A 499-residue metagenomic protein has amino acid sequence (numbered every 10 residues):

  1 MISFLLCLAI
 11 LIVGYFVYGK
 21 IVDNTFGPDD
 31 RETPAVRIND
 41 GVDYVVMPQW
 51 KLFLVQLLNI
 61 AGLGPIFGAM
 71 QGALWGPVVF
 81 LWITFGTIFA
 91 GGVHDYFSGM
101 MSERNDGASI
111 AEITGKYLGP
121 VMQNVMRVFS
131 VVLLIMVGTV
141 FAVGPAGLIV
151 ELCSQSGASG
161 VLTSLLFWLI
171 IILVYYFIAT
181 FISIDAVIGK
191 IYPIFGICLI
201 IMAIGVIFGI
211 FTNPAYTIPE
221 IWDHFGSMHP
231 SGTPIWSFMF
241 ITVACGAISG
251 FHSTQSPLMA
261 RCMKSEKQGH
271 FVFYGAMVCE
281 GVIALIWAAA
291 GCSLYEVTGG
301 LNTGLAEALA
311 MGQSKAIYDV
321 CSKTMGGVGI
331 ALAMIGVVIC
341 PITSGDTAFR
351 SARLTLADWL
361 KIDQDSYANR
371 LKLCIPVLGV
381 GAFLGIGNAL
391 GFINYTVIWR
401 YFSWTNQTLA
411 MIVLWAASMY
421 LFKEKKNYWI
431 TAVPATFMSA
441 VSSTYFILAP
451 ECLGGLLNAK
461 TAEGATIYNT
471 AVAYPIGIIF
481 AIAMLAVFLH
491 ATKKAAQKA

Functional and structural regions predicted by a protein language model:
M1-G19, G72-S102, A111, I330 (+1 more regions): Extracellular loop-to-transmembrane helix junctions
A9-G27, F129, P145-I149, L165-T212 (+2 more regions): Membrane-interface loop-to-helix entry segments
I10-I66, Q268: Membrane-interface "cap" regions at the ends of multi-pass membrane proteins
I10-L11, Q56, A90-D106, I110-F181 (+4 more regions): Helix-loop-helix module between adjacent transmembrane segments
I38-K51, L57, E103-L134, Y318-I330 (+2 more regions): Transmembrane-helix boundary/entry motifs in multi-pass membrane transporters
M47-G64, I207-A215, H224-W287, L332-S344: Hydrophobic, membrane-embedded alpha-helices of multi-pass small-molecule transporters
G138-S156, T163, F167-W168, T180 (+3 more regions): Hydrophobic alpha-helical segments and their helix-loop junctions in multi-pass secondary transporters
I210-I221, G275-D319, A389-I393: Extracellular/periplasmic helix-exit of transmembrane alpha-helices
